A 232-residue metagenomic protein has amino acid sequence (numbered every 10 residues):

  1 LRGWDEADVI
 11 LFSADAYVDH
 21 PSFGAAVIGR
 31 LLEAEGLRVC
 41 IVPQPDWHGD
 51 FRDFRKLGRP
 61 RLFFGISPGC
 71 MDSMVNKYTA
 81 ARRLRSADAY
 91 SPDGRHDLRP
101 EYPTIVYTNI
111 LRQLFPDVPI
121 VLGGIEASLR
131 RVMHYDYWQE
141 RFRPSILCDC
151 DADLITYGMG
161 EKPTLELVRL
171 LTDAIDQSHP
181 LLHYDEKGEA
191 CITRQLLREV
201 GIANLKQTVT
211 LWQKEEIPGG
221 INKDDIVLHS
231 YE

Functional and structural regions predicted by a protein language model:
L1-E6: Glycine-rich phosphate/diphosphate-binding loops that line cofactor/substrate pockets in enzymes
A7, F12-D15, P92-D93, L129: A short, structure-level motif marking secondary-structure boundaries and short turns
A7-S13, H20-G58: Nucleic acid-processing catalytic cores of prokaryotic defense/repair systems
V18-D19, L165: Loop/helix-junction capping segments adjacent to catalytic residues or to phosphate/diphosphate-binding pockets
G24, P43-E232: Glycine-rich beta-alpha loop elements in corrinoid/cobalamin-binding modules across cobalamin-dependent enzymes
